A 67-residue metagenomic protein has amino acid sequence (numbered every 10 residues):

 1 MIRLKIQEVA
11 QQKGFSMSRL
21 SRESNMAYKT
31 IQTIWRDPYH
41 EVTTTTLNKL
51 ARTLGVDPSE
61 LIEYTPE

Functional and structural regions predicted by a protein language model:
M1-R19: A short, Lys/Arg-rich alpha-helix, primarily the initiator
L4, T33-D37: Short, contiguous strand/loop micro-motifs
E8, T33, I62-E67: Short, charged recognition helix plus adjacent turn of helix-turn-helix-like nucleic-acid-binding domains
Q11, N25, R36-Y39, P66: Residue-level detection of the helix-turn-helix DNA-binding "recognition helix"
Q11, R22, R52: Alpha-helical residues within the helix-turn-helix
F15-T33: Short alpha-helical DNA-recognition segment
T45-E60: DNA major-groove recognition helix of helix-turn-helix/homeodomain DNA-binding modules
